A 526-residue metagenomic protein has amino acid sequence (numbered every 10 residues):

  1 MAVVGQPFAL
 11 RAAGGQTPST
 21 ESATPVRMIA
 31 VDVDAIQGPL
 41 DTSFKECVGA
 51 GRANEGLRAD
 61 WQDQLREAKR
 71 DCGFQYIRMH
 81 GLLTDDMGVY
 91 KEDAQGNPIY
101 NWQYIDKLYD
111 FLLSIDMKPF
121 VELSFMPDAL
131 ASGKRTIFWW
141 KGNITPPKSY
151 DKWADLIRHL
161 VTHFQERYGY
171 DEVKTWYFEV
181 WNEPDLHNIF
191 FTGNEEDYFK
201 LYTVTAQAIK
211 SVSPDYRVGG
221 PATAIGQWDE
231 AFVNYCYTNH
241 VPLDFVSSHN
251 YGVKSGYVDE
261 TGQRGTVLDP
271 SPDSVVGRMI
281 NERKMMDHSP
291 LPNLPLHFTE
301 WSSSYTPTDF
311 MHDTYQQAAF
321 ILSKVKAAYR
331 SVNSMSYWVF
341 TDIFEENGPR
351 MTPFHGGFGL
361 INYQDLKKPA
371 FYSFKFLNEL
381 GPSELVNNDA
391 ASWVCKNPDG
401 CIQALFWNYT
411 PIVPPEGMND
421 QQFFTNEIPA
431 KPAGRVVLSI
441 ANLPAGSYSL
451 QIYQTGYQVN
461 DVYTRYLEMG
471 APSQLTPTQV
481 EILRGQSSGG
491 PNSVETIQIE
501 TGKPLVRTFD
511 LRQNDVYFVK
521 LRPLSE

Functional and structural regions predicted by a protein language model:
V4-Y177, T192-I225, N239-V241, D287-N293 (+4 more regions): Non-catalytic accessory regions flanking glycosidase/transglycosidase catalytic cores in CAZymes
N54-E55, L83-K91, D128, W181-N188 (+3 more regions): Conserved radical SAM core fold
Q64, V253-D309, N333-D342, E379 (+1 more regions): Glycoside hydrolase catalytic-domain groove-lining segments
I77-M79, Y177-W181, F245-Y251: Non-cysteine beta-strand/loop elements that form the S-adenosyl-L-methionine
S124-P127, H249-G252, T341-I343: Short glycine-enriched loops at secondary-structure junctions
S132-K134, A231-F232, V258-T261, D309-M311 (+2 more regions): Short aromatic-enriched loop/helix-cap "lid" or pocket-rim segments at secondary-structure transitions that line
P184-E196, G220-Q227, F232-C236, D244-H288 (+1 more regions): Substrate-binding/catalytic cleft of secreted carbohydrate-active enzymes, primarily glycoside hydrolases
A222-S248, W301-F320, K324-S331, I343-P353: Substrate-binding cleft/loops of secretory-pathway carbohydrate-active enzymes
